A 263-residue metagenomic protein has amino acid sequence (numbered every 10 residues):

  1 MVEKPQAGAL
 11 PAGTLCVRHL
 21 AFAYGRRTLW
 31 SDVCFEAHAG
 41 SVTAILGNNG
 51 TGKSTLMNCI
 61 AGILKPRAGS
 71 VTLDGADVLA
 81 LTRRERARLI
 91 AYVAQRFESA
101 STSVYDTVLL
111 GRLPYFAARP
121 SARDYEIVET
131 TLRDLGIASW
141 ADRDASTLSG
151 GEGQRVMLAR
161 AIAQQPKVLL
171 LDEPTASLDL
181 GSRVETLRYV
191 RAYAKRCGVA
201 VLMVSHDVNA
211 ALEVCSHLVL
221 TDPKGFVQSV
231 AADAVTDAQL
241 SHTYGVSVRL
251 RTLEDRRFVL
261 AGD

Functional and structural regions predicted by a protein language model:
L15, L29-D32: Conserved structural motif at the start of ABC-family nucleotide-binding domains
L46-N48: The feature captures the beta-strand-to-loop junction immediately N-terminal to the Walker
A61: Helix-to-loop junction immediately C-terminal to a conserved catalytic motif
G69-D77, R86: Conserved ABC transporter NBD signature motif
R123-W140: Conserved ABC ATPase "signature" region
D144-L148, E152: Conserved ABC ATPase signature
L169-E173: Catalytic Walker B motif of ABC-type/P-loop ATPase nucleotide-binding domains
